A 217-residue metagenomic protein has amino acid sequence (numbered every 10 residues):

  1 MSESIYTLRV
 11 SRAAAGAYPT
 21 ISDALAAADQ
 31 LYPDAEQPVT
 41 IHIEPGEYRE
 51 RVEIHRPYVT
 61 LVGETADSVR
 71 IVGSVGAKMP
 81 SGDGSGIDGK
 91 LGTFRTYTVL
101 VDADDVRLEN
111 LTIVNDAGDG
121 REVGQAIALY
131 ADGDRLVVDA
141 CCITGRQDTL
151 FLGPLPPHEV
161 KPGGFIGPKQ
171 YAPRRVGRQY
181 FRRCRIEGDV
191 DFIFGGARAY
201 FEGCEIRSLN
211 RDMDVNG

Functional and structural regions predicted by a protein language model:
S2-G217: Sequence-level preference for short, compositionally simple segments enriched in small aliphatic or small polar residues
